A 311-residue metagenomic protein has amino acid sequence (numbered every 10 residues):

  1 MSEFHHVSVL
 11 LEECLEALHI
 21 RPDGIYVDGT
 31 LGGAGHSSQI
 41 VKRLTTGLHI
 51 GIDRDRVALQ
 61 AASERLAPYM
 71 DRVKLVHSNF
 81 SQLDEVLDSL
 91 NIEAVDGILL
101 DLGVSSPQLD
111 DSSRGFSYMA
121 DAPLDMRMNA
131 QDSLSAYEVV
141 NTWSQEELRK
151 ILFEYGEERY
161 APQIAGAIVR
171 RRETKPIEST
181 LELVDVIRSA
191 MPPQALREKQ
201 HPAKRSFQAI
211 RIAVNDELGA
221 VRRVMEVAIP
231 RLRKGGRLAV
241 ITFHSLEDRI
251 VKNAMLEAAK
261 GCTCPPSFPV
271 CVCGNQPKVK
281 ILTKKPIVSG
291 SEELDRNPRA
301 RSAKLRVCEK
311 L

Functional and structural regions predicted by a protein language model:
M1-L311: S-adenosyl-L-methionine-dependent methyltransferase catalytic core, i.e., the SAM/SAH-binding region
